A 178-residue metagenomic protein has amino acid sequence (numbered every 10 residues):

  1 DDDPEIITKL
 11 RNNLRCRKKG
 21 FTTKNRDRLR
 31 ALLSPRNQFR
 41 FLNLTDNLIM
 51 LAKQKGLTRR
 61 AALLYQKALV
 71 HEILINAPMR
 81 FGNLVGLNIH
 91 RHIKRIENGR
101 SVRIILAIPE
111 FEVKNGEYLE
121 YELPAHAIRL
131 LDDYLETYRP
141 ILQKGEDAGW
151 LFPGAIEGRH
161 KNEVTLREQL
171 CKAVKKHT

Functional and structural regions predicted by a protein language model:
D1-E5, K9-R11, L123: Non-catalytic DNA-binding core/recognition domains of DNA-processing enzymes
K19-M50, K114-R129, D147: DNA breakage-rejoining catalytic core of tyrosine-based enzymes
P35-G82: Basic, Lys/Arg- and aromatic-enriched nucleic-acid-binding interface segment
L44-T58, L69, I93-R95, G116-E117 (+2 more regions): Active-site-adjacent structural elements in folded domains
D46-M50, G82, G86-D133: Conserved tyrosine-mediated DNA breakage-rejoining catalytic core shared by Y-recombinases
R60-L64, G99, E122, Q143: Short helix-capping and inter-helix turn/linker motifs at the boundaries of alpha-helical repeat units
A61, L84, K161, T165: Conserved binding/catalytic microenvironments
P124-T178: Active-site/catalytic core of tyrosine-dependent DNA strand-transfer enzymes
